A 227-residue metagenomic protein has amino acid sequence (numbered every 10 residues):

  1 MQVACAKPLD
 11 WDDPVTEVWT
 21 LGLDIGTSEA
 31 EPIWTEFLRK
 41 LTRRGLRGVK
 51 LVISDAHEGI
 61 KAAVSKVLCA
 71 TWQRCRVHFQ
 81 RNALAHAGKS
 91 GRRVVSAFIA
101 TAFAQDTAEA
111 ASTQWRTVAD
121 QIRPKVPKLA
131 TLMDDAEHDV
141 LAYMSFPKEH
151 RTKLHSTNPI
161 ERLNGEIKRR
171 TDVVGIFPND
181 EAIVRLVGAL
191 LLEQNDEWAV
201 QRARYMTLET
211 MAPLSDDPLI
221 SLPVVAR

Functional and structural regions predicted by a protein language model:
M1-I53, E58, A62, K66-A70 (+1 more regions): RNase H-like nuclease fold core
V18, V52-D55, V64, H78 (+5 more regions): Mobile genetic element proteins and their domesticated derivatives, centered on retroelements and DNA transposons
I25, V94-F98, A102, D106 (+1 more regions): A short, charged helix-loop
G26-A30, V52, C75, A87-G91 (+3 more regions): A generic short alpha-helical patch detector that favors 3-5-residue windows in or near N-terminal regions
G48, A70-T71, L129, V140: Secondary-structure boundary/capping positions in well-ordered alpha/beta enzyme cores
L51-E58, A63-A100: Conserved beta-strand -> loop -> alpha-helix junction used to position metal-binding or nucleic-acid-contacting
A104-R227: Acidic/histidine-rich catalytic cores and adjacent linkers of DNA breakage/strand-transfer/modification proteins
